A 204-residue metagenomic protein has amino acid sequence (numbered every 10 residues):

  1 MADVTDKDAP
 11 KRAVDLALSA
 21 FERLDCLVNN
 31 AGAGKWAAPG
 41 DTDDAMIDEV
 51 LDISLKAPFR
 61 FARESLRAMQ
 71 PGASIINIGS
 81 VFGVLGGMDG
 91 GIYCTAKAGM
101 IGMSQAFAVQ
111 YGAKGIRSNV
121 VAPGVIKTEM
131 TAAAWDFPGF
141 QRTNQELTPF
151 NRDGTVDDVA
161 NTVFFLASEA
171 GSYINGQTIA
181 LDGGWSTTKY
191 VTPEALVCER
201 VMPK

Functional and structural regions predicted by a protein language model:
A38-P39, D43-L51, N144: Substrate-binding pocket helix/loop in short-chain dehydrogenase/reductase
P39-G40, G72, L85-I92, A113-K114 (+2 more regions): Active-site loop immediately N-terminal to the catalytic Tyr-X3-Lys motif of short-chain dehydrogenase/reductase
A62, A96, S104: Active-site helix of classical SDR
R67, V109-A113, S172: Alpha-helical segment proximal to the catalytic Tyr-Lys
S80: Residue(s) in the substrate-gating loop at a strand-loop-helix junction that position the organic substrate next
L85, F164, N175-K204: Short C-terminal tail/terminal secondary-structure segment of NAD(P)H-dependent dehydrogenase/reductase domains
V120, G139-I174, L181-G183: C-terminal helical subdomain
